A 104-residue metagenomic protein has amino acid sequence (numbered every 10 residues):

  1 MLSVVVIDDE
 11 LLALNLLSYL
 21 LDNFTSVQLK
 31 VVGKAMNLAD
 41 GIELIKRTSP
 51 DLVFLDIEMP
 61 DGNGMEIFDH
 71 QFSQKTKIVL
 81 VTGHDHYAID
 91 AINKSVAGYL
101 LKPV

Functional and structural regions predicted by a protein language model:
M1-V4: Extreme N-terminal starter segment of soluble prokaryotic enzymes
I7, V31, Y99: Short, flexible active-site loop motifs that bind/organize anionic cofactors or intermediates
I7-D8, A35, V53: Conserved sequence signature across two-component system core domains
D9-L11, I57: Generic detector of well-ordered alpha-helical packing
L11-G33: Two-component/phosphorelay signaling modules centered on CheY-like receiver
L17, A35, A88-A91: Generic structural signal for conserved hydrophobic packing positions in ordered secondary structure
N37-G41: Short alpha-helical segment
I42-E43, R47-V104: CheY-like receiver
